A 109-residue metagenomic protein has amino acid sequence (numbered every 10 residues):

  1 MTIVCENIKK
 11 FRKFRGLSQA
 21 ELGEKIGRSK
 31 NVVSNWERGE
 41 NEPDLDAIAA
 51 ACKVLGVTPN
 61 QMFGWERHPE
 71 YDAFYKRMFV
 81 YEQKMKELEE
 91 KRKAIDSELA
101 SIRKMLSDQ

Functional and structural regions predicted by a protein language model:
M1-I3, A73-F74: A detector for short, charged/polar N-terminal pre-domain segments
T2, K13-F14, E42: Short amphipathic helical patch at the helix-1/turn junction of helix-turn-helix
E6-K25, K84-M85: Short basic helix-loop element that most often maps to the first helix and adjoining turn of HTH DNA-binding modules
N7, S18, D44-A47, T58: Residues that mark the N-terminal boundary/hinge immediately upstream of a DNA-recognition element
G16-N35, A50: Short alpha-helical DNA-recognition segment
G27, D46-Q61: DNA major-groove recognition helix of helix-turn-helix/homeodomain DNA-binding modules
G27-P43, G64-W65: Recognition helix of helix-turn-helix/homeodomain-like DNA-binding domains that insert into the DNA major groove
H68-Q109: Interfacial/linker helices and their anchor residues that mediate assembly or domain coupling
